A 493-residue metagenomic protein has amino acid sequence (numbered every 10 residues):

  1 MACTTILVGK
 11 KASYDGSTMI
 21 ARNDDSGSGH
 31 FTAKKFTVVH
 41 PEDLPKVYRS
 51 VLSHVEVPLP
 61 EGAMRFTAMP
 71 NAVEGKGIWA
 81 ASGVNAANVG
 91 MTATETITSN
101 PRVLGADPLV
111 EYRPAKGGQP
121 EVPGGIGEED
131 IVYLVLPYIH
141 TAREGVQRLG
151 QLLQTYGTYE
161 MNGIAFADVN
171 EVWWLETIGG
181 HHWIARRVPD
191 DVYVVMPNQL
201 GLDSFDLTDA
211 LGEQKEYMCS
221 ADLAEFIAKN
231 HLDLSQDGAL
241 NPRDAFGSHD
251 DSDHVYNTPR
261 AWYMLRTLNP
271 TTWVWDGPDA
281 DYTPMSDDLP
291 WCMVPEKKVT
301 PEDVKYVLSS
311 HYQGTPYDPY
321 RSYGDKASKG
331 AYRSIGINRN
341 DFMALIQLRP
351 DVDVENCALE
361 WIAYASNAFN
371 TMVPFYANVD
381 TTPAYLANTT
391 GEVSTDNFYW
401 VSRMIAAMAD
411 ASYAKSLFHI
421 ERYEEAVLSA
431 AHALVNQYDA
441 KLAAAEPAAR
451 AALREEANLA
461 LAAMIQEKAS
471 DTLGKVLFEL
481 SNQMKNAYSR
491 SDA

Functional and structural regions predicted by a protein language model:
A2-E128, R148-A280: A contiguous strand-loop segment
E61-R65, V146, S322-G330: Short Pro/Gly-enriched beta-strand edge/turn motifs at strand-loop
G118-E121, I131-I139: Second-shell loop/turn segments in exported
G145-Q154, V304-L308: Short, well-structured alpha-helical segments that form the helix of a local strand-helix-strand
E225-D351: Glycine-rich, aromatic-lined ligand/substrate-binding cores of catalytic and carbohydrate-binding domains
Q313, Y317-A444: Substrate-recognition/cap regions that form aromatic- and gly/pro-loop-enriched pockets for small-molecule ligands
E425-A493: Histidine-centered catalytic/metal-binding microenvironments
